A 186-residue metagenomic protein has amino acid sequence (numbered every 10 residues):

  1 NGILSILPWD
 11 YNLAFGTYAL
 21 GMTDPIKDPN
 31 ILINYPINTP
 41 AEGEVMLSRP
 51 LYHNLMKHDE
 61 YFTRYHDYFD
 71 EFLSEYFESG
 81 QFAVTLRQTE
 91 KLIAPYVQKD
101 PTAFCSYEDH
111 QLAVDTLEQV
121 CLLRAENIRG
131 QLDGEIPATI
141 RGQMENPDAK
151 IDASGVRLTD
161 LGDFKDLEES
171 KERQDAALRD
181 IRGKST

Functional and structural regions predicted by a protein language model:
N1-S185: Catalytic-core segments of enzymes that bind and process phosphorylated/nucleotide-bearing substrates
